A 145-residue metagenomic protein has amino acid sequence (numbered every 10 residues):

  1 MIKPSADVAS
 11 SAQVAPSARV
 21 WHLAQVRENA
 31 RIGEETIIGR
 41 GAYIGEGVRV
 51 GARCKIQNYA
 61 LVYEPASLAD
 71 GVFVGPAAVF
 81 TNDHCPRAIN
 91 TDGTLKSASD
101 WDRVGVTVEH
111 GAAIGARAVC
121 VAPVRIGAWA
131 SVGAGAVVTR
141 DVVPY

Functional and structural regions predicted by a protein language model:
M1-P4, R19-I126, A136: Flexible, glycine/small-residue-enriched loop-and-beta-strand segment within the central core of proteins
A9: Short Cys/His-rich zinc-binding micro-motifs
P76, V143-P144: Proline-centered helix-kink/hinge sites
G127, Y145: Acidic, glycine-enriched loop/beta-strand segments at the rims of small-molecule binding/catalytic pockets
A128-R140: Internal alpha/beta core interface subdomains
